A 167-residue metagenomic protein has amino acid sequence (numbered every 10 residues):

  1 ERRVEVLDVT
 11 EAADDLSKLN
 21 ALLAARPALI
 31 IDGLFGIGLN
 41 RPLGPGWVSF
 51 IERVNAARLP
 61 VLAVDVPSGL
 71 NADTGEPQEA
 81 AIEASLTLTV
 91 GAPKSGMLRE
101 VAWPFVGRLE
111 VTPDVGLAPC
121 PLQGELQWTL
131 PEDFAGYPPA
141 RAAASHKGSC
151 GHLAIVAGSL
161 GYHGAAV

Functional and structural regions predicted by a protein language model:
E1, L86, M97-V167: Small-residue (G/A/S/T)-rich helix-start motifs and N-terminal tracts that mark the onset
E1-L122: Glycine-rich phosphate/dinucleotide-binding loop and adjoining beta-alpha-beta core of small-molecule
